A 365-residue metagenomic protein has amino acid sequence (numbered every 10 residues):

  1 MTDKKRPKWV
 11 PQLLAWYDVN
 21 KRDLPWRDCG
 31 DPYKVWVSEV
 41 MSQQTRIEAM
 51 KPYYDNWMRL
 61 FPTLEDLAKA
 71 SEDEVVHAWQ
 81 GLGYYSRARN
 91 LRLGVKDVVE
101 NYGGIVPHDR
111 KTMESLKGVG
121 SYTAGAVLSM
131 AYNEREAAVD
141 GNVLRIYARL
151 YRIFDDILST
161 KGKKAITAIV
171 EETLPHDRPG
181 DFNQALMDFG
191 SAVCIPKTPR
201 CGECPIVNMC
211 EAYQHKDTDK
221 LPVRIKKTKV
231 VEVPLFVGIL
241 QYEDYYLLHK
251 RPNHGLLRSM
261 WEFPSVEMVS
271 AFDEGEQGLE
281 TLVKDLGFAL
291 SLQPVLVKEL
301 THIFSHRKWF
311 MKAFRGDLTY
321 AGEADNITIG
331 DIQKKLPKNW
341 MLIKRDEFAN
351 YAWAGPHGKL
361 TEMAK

Functional and structural regions predicted by a protein language model:
M1-D23, D28, S191-K365: Intrinsically disordered, low-complexity, charged terminal extensions of DNA damage-control enzymes
K4-P7, P11-G202, I206-H215, D219 (+1 more regions): Catalytic cores of DNA base-excision repair glycosylases
